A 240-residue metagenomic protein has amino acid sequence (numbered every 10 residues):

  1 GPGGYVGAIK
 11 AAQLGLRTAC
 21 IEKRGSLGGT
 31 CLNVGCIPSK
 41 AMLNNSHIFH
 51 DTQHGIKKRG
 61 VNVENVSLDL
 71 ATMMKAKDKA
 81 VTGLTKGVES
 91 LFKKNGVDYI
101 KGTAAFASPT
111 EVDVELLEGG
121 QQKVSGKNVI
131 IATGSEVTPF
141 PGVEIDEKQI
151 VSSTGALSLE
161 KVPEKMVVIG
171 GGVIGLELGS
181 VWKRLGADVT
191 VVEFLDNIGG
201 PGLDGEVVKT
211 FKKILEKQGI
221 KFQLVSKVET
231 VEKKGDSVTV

Functional and structural regions predicted by a protein language model:
G1-C20, I174-R184: N-terminal Rossmann-like FAD-binding beta1-loop-alpha1 element of flavoenzymes
G1-G3, V162-G172: Beta1/beta-strand and adjacent pyrophosphate-binding region of the FAD-binding site in flavoprotein oxidoreductases
I9-V162, T190, L195-G199, G205-K217 (+2 more regions): Glycine-rich flavin
C20, V167-V168, G175, V191: Hydrophobic Val/Ile/Leu positions in short beta-strands of Rossmann-like dinucleotide-binding domains
G60, W182-A187: Flexible hinge/switch segments at interdomain interfaces of large molecular machines
